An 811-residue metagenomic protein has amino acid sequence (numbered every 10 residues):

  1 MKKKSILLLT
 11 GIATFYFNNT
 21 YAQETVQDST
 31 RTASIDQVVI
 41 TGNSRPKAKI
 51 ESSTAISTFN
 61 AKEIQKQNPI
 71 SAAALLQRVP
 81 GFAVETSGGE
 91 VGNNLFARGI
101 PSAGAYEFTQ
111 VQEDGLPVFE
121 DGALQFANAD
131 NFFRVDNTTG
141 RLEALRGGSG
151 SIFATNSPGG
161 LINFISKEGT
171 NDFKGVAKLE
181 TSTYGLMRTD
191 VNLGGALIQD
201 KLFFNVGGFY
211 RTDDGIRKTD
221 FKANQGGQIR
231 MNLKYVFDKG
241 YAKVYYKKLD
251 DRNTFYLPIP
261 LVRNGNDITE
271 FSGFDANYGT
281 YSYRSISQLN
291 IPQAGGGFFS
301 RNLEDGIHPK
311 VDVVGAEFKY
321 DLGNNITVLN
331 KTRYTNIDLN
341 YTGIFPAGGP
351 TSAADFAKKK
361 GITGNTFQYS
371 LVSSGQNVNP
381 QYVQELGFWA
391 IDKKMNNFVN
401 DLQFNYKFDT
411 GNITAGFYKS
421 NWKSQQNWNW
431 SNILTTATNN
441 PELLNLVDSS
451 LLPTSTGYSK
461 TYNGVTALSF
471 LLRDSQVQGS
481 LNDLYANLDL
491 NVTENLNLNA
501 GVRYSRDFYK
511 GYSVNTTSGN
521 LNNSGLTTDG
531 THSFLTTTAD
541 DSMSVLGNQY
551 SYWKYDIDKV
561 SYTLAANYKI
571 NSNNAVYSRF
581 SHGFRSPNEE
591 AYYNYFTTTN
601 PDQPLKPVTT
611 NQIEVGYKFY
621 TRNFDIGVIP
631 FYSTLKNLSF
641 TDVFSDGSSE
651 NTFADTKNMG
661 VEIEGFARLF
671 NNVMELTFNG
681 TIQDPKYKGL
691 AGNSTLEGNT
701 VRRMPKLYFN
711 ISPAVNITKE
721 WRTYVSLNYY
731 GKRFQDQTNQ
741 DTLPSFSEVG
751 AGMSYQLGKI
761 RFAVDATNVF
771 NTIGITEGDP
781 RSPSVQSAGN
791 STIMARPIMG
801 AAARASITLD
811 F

Functional and structural regions predicted by a protein language model:
A72-L75, N94-G99, T109-Q112, A129-F132 (+3 more regions): N-terminal periplasmic accessory domains that precede and gate Gram-negative outer-membrane beta-barrel machines
A73-E120: Extracytoplasmic beta-strand/coil segments of soluble accessory domains associated with Gram-negative outer-membrane
P117-R146, I165: Short acidic/polar hinge/loop motifs at secondary-structure boundaries that mediate gating or recognition
K174-V176, T181-Y281, G306, V311-D321 (+1 more regions): Transmembrane beta-barrel wall of Gram-negative outer-membrane proteins
Y241-E317, N340-W389, L444-V477, L481: Acidic/polar loop-and-plug regions of large Gram-negative outer-membrane beta-barrel proteins
M395, T410-W422, N427, S431 (+7 more regions): Structural signature of Gram-negative outer-membrane beta-barrels, strongest in the C-terminal barrel of TonB-dependent
E494, N623-T641, S649-T738, I773 (+2 more regions): Gram-negative outer-membrane beta-barrel transporters
Y730-F734, S754-F811: C-terminal beta-signal and adjacent terminal beta-strands/loops of Gram-negative outer-membrane beta-barrel proteins
